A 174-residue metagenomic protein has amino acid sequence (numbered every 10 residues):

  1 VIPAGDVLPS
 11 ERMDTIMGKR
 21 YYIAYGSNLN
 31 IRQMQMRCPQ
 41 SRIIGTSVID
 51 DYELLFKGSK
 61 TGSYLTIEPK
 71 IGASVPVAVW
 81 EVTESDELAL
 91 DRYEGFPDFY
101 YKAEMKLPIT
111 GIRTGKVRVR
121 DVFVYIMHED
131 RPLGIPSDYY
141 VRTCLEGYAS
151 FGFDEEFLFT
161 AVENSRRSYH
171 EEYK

Functional and structural regions predicted by a protein language model:
V1-I16: N-terminal amphipathic/basic-hydrophobic helices that include classical n-h-c signal peptides and signal-anchor
D14-K174: Glycine-aromatic micro-motifs
